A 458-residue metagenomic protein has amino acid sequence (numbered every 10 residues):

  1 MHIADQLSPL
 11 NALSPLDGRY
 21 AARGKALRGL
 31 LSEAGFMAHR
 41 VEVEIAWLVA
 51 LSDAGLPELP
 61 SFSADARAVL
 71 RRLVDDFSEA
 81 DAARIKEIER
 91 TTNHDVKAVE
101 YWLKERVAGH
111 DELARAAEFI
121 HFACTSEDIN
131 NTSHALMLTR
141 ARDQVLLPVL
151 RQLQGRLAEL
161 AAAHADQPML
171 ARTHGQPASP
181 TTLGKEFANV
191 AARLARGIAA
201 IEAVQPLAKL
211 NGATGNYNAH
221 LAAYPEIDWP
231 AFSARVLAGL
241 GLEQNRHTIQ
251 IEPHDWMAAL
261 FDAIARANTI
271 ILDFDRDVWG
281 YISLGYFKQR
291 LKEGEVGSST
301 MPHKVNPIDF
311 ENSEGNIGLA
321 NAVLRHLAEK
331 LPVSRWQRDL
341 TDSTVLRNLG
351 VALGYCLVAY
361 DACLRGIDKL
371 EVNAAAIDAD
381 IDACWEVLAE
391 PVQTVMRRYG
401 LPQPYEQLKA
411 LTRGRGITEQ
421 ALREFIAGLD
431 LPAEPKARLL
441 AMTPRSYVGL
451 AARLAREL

Functional and structural regions predicted by a protein language model:
H2-A38, I88-T92, G285-F287, S298-L458: Glycine-rich cofactor/substrate-binding loops
H2-H220, Y224-R235, G297, F310-N312 (+4 more regions): A helix-coil-helix interface module used to build multimeric assemblies and to scaffold catalytic/cofactor sites
W47-A50, W102, R106, A141 (+18 more regions): Generic, well-ordered alpha-helical scaffold segments in large soluble proteins
S126, L221-Y224, S233, L237-G239 (+3 more regions): A structural signal for small-residue-enriched, beta-sheet-centric alpha/beta enzyme cores and oligomeric scaffold folds
T139-L147, R151, A188-A191, A195 (+7 more regions): Short amphipathic alpha-helical segments with heptad-repeat character
A163-Q167, A200-A203, L207, A238 (+7 more regions): Conserved helix-loop functional segments at active or binding sites
Y224-N321: Acidic, glycine-rich loop-and-beta core segments that form the ion-binding/anion-interacting portion of active sites
